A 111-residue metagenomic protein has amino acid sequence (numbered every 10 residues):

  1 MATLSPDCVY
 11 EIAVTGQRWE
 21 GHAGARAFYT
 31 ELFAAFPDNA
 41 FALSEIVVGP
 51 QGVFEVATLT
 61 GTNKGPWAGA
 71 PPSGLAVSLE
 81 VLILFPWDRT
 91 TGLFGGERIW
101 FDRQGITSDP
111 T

Functional and structural regions predicted by a protein language model:
M1-T111: C-terminal and inter-domain tail/linker signature
